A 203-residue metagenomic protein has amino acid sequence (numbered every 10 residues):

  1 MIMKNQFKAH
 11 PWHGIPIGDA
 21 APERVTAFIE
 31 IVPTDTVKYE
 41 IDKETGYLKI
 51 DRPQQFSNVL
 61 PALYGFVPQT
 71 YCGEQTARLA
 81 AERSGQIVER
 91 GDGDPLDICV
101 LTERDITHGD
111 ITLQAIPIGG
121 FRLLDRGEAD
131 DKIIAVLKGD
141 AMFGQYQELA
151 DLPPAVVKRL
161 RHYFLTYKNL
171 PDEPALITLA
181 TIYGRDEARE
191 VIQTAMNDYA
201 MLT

Functional and structural regions predicted by a protein language model:
M1-T203: Hydrophobic N-terminal alpha-helices or hydrophobic patches in metabolic proteins across all domains of life
